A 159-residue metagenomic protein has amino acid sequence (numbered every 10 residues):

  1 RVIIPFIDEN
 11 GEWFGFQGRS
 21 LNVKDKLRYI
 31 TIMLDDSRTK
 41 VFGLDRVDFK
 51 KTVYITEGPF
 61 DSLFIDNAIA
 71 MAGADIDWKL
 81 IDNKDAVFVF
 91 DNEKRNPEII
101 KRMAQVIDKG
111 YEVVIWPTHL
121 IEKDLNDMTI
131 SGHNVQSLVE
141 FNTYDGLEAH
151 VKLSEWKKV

Functional and structural regions predicted by a protein language model:
R1-D85, E98-I100: Phosphate-handling DNA/RNA-contact segment within nucleic-acid enzymes
P5, N10, Y54-I55, D85-F90 (+1 more regions): Replication-associated primase and helicase/ATPase modules
P59-F60, F90-N92: Generic secondary-structure microfeatures
